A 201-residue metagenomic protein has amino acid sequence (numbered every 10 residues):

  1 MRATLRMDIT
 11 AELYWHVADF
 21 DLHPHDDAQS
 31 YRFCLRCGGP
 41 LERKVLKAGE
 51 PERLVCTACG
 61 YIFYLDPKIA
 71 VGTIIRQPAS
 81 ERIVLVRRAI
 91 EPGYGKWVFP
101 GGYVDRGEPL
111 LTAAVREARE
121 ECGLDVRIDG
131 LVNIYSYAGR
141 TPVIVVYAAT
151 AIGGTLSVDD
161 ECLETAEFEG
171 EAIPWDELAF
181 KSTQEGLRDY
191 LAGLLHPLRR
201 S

Functional and structural regions predicted by a protein language model:
Y31, R53: Residues immediately within or flanking Cys/His clusters that coordinate Zn2+ in small zinc-binding modules
C34-C37, C56-C59: Short cysteine-rich clusters marking metal-coordination/redox-active sites
L41-R43, Y64: Short functional micro-motifs and their immediate structural scaffolds
T57-I83, Y103: Conserved N-terminal beta-strand and adjoining loop/helix that marks the start of the Nudix/MutT-like hydrolase domain
E91-K96: A conserved beta-turn-beta hairpin within the catalytic core of GNAT-like acetyltransferases that forms part
V98-L131, Y147: The catalytic Nudix box helix
Y135-S157, G170, G186-L194: Active-site-adjacent beta-strand/loop module that shapes the phosphate/pyrophosphate-binding cleft
V158-L187: NUDIX/MutT-family hydrolases
